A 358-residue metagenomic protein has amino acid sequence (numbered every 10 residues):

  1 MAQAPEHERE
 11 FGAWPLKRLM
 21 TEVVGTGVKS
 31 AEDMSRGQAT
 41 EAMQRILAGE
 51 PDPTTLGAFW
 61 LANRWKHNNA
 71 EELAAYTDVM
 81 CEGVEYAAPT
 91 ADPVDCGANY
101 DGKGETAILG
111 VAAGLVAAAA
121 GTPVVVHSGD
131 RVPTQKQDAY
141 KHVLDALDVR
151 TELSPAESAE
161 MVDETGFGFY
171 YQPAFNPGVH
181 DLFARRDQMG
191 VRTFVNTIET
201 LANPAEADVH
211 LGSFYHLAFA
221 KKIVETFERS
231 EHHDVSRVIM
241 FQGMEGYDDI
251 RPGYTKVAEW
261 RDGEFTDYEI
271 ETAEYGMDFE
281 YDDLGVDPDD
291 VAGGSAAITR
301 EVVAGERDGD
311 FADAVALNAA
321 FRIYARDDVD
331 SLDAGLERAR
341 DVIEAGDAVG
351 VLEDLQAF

Functional and structural regions predicted by a protein language model:
A2-R18, M34, E164, G168 (+1 more regions): Glycine-rich anion-binding loops and their surrounding alpha/beta cores
A2-T106, A118-A120, V124, R131 (+4 more regions): Acidic, glycine/proline-rich low-complexity segments that act as flexible tails and inter-domain linkers
G12-P15, E22, A70-L73, P133-L153 (+1 more regions): Short, structured segments at the rim of ligand-binding sites
F59, L144, G335: Residue-level signature of catalytic and energy-coupling elements of molecular machines, predominantly ATP/GTP-dependent
Y76, M80, A113-G121, Y140-V143 (+3 more regions): Buried hydrophobic packing segments
D78, E157-V162, E337: Beta-strand segments within the central parallel beta-sheet cores of soluble alpha/beta enzyme folds
E82-A88, T134-V143, A339-L352: Short, mixed-charge aromatic SLiMs
P93-M161: A generic, well-ordered mixed alpha/beta core segment in the N-terminal half of proteins
